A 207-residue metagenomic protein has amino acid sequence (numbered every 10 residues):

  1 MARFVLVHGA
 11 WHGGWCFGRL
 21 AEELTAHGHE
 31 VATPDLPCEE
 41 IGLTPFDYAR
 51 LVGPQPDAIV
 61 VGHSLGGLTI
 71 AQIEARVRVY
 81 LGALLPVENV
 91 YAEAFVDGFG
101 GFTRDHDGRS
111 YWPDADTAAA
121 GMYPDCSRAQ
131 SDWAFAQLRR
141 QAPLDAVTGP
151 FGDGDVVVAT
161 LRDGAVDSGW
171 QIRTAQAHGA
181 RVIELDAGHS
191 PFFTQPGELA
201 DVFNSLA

Functional and structural regions predicted by a protein language model:
A2-I41: Conserved HGGG/HGGXW glycine-rich cap/lid loop of the alpha/beta-hydrolase fold
E30-I59, F95-V96: Active-site loop/oxyanion-hole signature of alpha/beta-hydrolase fold enzymes
P37-E39, D186-S190: Histidine-bearing beta->alpha loop at or near hydrolase active sites
V61-G66, I70: Gly/Ala-rich beta-loop-alpha elbow adjacent to hydrolase catalytic centers
R76-Y111, A115, D145, V166 (+1 more regions): Flexible "cap/lid" loop of the alpha/beta hydrolase fold
W133-D153: Active-site nucleophile elbow and catalytic-triad environment of alpha/beta-hydrolase enzymes
V157-A159: Short beta-strand/loop motif that positions the catalytic acidic residue of the alpha/beta-hydrolase fold
L161-D186, F193, S205-L206: Conserved loop-alpha-helix segment in the C-terminal half of the alpha/beta-hydrolase fold that carries the catalytic
